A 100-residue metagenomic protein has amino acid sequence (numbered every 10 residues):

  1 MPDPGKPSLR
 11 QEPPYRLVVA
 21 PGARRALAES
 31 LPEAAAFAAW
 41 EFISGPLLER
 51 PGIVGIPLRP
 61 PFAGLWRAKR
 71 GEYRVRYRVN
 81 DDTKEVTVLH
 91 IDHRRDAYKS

Functional and structural regions predicted by a protein language model:
M1-K69, N80-T87, D96-S100: Basic, Lys/Arg-enriched alpha-helical interface segments
Y77: Short, charged interaction patches at domain edges and termini
D92: Residues forming the ATP-binding cleft of Hanks-type serine/threonine protein kinase domains
